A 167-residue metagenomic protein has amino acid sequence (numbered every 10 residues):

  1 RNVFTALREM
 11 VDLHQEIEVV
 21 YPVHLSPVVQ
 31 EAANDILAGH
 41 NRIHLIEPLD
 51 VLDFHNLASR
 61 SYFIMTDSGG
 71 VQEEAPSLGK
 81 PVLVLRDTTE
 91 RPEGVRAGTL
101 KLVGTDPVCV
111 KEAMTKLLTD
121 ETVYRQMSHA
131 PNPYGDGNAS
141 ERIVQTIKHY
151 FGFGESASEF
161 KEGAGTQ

Functional and structural regions predicted by a protein language model:
R1-I17, Y21, S26-Q167: Nucleotide-activated sugar donor-binding and catalytic core shared by glycosyltransferases and related lipid-linked
